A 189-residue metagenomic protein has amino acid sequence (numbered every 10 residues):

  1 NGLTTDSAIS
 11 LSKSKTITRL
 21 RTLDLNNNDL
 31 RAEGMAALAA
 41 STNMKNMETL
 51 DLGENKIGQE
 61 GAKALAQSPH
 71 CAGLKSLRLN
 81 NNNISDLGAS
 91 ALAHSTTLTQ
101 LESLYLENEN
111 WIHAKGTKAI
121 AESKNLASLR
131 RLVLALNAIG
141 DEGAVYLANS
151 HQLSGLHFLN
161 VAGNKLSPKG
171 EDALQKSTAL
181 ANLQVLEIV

Functional and structural regions predicted by a protein language model:
N1, N28, N55, N82 (+3 more regions): Consensus "Asn ladder" position of solenoid repeat domains
N1-I9, T22-E33, D51: A generic tandem-repeat structural signature
T4-K13, A32-A40, Q59-Q67, D86-H94 (+3 more regions): Leucine-rich repeat
K15-T18, T42-K45, P69-A72, T96-T99 (+3 more regions): Inter-repeat linker/turn residues at the boundaries of leucine-rich repeats
L20-L25, M47-L52, L74-L79, L101-L106 (+3 more regions): Conserved hydrophobic beta-strand positions in leucine-rich repeat
A36, K45-E48: Position-driven detector of the extreme protein N-terminus
A135-L153, F158: Short, positively charged, low-complexity/disordered linker segments
L153-V189: Leucine-rich solenoid repeat scaffolds
